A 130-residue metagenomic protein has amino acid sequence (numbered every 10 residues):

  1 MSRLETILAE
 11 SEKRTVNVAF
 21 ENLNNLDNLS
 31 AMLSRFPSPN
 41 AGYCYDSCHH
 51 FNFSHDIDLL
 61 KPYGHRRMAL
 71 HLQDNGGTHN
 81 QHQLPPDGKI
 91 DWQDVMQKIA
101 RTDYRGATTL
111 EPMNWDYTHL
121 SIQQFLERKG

Functional and structural regions predicted by a protein language model:
M1-G42, N52: Active-site acidic/histidine proton-transfer and metal-coordination neighborhood in alpha/beta enzyme cores
R3-I7, V95, S121: Alpha-helical packing segments of well-folded alpha/beta enzyme cores
E5-L8, H71, L126: Structural signal for well-ordered, non-membrane alpha-helices
E10-K13, R35-F36, P62-Y63, R101-T102 (+1 more regions): Alpha-helix C-cap/termination motif
T15-A19, N40-C44, R67-H71, T78 (+1 more regions): Structural preference for beta-strand elements that scaffold enzyme active sites
F20-N22, S47, P112: Short glycine-centered, acidic/aromatic-flanked micro-motifs in structured strand/loop junctions that mark active-site
H49-R105, M113-N114, H119-L120: Gly/Pro-rich active-site loop or hairpin
T118-G130: C-terminal helical cap(s) of enzyme catalytic domains, especially alpha/beta-barrels
